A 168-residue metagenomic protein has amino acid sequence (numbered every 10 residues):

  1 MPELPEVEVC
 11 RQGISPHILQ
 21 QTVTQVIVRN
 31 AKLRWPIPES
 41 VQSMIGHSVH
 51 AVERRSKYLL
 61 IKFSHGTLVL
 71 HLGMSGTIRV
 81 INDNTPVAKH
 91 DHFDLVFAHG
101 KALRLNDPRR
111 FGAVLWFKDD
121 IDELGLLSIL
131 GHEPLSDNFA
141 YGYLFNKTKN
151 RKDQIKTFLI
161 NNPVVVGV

Functional and structural regions predicted by a protein language model:
M1-N106, R110-G112: A cross-family signal for N-terminal binding/gating loops and helix N-caps that shape access to the active site
L68-G167: Phosphate/anion-contacting hairpin/loop surfaces
